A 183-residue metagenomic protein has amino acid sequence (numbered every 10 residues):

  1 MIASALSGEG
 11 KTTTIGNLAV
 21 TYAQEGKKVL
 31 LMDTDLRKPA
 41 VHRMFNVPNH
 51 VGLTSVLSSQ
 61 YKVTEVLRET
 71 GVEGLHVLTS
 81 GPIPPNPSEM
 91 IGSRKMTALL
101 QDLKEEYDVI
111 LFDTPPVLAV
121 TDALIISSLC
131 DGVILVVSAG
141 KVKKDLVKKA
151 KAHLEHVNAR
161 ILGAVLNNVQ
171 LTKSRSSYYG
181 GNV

Functional and structural regions predicted by a protein language model:
M1-V183: P-loop NTP-binding module
